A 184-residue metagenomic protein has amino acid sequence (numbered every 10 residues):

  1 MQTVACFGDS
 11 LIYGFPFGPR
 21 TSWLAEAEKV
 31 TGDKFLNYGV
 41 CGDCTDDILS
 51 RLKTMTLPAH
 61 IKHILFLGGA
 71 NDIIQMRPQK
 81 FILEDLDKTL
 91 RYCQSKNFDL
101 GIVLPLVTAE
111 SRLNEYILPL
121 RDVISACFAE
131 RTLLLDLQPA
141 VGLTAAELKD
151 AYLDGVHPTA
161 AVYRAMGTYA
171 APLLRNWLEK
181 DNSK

Functional and structural regions predicted by a protein language model:
M1-C41, D46, R51-H60: Serine-esterase "nucleophile elbow" of acetyl-processing enzymes
G14-P16, E110-K184: Catalytic His-Asp segment of secreted/periplasmic serine-dependent ester chemistry enzymes
F17-R20, D46-D85, I102, T108: Oxyanion-hole/transition-state-stabilizing segment in secreted/luminal serine hydrolases and related acyltransferases
W23, A27, R51, I82-T89 (+1 more regions): A general structural detector for well-ordered alpha-helical segments in enzyme core domains, enriched
T31, K96-N97, E130-R131: Helix C-cap/helix->beta junction micro-motif
N37-G39, L104, D136: Residue-level recognition of beta-strand->loop/alpha-helix junctions
L57-I61, K96-N97, W177-L178: Glycine-rich phosphate-binding loop signature in dinucleotide/nucleotide-binding domains
L67-G68, T89-L120: Active-site segments of SGNH/GDSL-like serine hydrolases that catalyze O-acetyl group transfer/hydrolysis on lipids
